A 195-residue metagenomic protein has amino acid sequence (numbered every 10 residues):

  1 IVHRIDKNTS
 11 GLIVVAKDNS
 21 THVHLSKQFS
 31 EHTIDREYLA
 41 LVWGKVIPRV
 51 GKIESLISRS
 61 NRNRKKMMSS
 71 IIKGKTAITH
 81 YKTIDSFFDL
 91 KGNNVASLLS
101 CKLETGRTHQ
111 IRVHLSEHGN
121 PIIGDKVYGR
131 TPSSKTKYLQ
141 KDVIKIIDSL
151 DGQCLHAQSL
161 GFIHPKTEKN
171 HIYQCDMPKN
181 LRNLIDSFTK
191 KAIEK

Functional and structural regions predicted by a protein language model:
I1-K195: RNA pseudouridine synthases
